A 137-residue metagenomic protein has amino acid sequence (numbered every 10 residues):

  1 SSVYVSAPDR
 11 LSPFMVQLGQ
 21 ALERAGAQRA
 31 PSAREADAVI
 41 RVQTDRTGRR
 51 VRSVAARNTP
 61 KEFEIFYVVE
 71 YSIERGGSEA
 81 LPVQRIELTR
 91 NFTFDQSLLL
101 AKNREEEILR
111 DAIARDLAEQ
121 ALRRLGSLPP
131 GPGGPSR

Functional and structural regions predicted by a protein language model:
S1-A27, P130-R137: A structural "domain/chain start" motif
S6, R10, F14, K61-F63 (+2 more regions): Extracytoplasmic/periplasmic, Sec-exported soluble proteins
L22-R29, I73-G77, Q96, Q120-P132: Sec/Tat-exported extracytoplasmic proteins
A27-A38: Short acidic low-complexity segments
E35, R41-R85, R90-E107, R123: Surface-exposed short loop/turn segments
L100-R137: C-terminal/domain-edge helix-coil "capping" segments
